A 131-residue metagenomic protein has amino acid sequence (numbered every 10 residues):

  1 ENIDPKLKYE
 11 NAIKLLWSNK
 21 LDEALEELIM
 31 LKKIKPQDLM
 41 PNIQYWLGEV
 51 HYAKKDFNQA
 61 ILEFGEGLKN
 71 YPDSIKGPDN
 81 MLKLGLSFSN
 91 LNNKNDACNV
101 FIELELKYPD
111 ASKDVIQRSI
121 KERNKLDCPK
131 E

Functional and structural regions predicted by a protein language model:
E1-K14, S18: Acidic, proline-/serine-/threonine-rich low-complexity intrinsically disordered segments
K33-L39, N70-K76, L106-Q117: Short solvent-exposed coil/turn linkers within tandem alpha-helical repeat scaffolds
